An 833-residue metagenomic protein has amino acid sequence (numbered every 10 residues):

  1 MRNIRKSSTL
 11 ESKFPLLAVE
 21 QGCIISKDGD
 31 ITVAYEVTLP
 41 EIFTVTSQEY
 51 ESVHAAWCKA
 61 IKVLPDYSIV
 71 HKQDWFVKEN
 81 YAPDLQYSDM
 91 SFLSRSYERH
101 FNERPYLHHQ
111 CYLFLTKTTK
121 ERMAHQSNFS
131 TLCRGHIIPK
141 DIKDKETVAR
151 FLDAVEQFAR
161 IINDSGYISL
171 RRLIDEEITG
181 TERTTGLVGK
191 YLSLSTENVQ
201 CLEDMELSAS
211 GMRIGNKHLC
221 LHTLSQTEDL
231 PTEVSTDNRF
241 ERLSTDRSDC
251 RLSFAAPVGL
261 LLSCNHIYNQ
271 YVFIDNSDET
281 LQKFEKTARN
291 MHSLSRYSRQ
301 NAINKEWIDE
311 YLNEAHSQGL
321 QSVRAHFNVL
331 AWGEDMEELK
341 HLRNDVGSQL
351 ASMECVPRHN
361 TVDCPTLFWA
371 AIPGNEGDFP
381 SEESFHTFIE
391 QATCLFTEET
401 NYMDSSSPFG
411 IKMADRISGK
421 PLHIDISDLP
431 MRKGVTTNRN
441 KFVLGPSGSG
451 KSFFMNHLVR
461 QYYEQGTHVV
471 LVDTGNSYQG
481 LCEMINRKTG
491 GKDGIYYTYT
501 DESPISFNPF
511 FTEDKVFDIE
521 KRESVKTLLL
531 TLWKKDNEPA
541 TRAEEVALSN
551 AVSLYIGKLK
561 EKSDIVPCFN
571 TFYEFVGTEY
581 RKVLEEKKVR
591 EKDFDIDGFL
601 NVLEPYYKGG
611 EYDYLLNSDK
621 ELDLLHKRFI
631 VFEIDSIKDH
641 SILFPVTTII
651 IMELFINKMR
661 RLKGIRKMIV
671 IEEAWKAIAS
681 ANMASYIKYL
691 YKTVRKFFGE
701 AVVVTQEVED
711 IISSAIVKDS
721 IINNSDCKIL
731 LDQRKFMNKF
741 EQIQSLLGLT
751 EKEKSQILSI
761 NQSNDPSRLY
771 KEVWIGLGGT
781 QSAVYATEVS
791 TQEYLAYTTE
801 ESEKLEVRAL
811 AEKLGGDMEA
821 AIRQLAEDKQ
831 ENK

Functional and structural regions predicted by a protein language model:
M1-E399: Extended, folded cores of ATP/NTP-driven motor/assembly subunits in large transport and secretion machines
C23-G29, N102-L107, S317-S322, A414-R416 (+3 more regions): Short glycine/proline-enriched loop/turn "hinge" motifs that connect secondary-structure elements and lie
P40, S47-V63, L260-S263, C355-V356 (+8 more regions): P-loop NTPase motor domains
L85-M90, S127-L132, G374-G377, M484-T489 (+5 more regions): Short secondary-structure boundary/capping segments
H100, V516-N570, A715-K833: P-loop NTPase motor core of the ASCE superfamily
L132-I161, M353, G445-G450, A796-A821: Short, cationic low-complexity segments
S427-R460, V469-Q479, I495-S503, D635-S755 (+1 more regions): Conserved P-loop NTPase motor cores
